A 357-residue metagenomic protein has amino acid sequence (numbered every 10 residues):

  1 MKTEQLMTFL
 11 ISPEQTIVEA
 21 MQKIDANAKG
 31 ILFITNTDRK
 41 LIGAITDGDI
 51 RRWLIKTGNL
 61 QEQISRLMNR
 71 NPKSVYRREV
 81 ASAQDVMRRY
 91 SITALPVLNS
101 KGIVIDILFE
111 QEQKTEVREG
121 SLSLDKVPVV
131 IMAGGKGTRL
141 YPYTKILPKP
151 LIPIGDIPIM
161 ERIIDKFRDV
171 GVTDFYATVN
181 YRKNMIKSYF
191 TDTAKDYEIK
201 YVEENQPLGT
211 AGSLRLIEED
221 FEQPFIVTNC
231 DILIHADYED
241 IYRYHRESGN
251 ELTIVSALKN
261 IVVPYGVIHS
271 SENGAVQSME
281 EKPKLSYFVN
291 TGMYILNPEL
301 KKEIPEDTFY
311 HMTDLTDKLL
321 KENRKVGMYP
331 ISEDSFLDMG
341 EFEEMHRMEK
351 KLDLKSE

Functional and structural regions predicted by a protein language model:
M1-K23, N27-K29, I34-T37, L41-I42 (+4 more regions): Bateman/CBS regulatory modules and CBS-like beta-alpha motifs in cytosolic regions of diverse proteins
G30, T93, T173, Q223 (+1 more regions): Short acidic/polar active-site loop segments enriched in Thr and Asp
D49-S65, E112-K126, F288: A short, polar/charged loop-to-alpha-helix boundary motif
I55, I157-N229, D240, S270 (+2 more regions): Conserved N-terminal catalytic core of the sugar/cofactor nucleotidyltransferase
S121-I186: N-terminal glycine-rich phosphate-binding loop and ensuing alpha1 helix
K136, C230-I232: Active-site metal-binding loops of divalent metal-dependent hydrolases
F225-I226, L233, E239-R246, K259-V262 (+1 more regions): Catalytic-core segments of class I nucleotidyltransferases/pyrophosphorylases that form NMP-activated intermediates
S248-L258: A short, conserved acidic/glycine-rich loop-to-beta-strand motif that forms the donor nucleotide-sugar/metal
